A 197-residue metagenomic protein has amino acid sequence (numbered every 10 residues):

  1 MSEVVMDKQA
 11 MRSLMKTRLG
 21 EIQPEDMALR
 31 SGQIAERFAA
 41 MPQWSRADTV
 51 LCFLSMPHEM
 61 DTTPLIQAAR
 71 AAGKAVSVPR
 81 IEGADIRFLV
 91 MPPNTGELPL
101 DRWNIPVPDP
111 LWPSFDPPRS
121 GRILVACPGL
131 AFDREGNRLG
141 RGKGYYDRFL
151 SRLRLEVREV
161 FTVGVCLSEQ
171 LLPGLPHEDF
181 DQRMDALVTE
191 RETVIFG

Functional and structural regions predicted by a protein language model:
S2-G121: N-terminal active-site beta-alpha-beta segment that forms phosphate/nucleotide-binding and substrate-recognition loops
S2-M6, A10, T17, E21 (+5 more regions): Surface-exposed, charge/polar-rich loops and edge strands
M56-H58, L130-R134: Short glycine-rich anion-binding loops that position phosphate/pyrophosphate groups of nucleotides and phosphorylated
G142: Short polar/charged helix/loop
